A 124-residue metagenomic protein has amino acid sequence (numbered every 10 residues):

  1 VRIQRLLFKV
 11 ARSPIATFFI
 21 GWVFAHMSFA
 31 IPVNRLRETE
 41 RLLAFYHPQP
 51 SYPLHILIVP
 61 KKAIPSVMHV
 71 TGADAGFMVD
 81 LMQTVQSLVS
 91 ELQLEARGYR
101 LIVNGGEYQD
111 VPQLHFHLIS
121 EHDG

Functional and structural regions predicted by a protein language model:
V1-G124: HIT superfamily nucleotide-processing domains
